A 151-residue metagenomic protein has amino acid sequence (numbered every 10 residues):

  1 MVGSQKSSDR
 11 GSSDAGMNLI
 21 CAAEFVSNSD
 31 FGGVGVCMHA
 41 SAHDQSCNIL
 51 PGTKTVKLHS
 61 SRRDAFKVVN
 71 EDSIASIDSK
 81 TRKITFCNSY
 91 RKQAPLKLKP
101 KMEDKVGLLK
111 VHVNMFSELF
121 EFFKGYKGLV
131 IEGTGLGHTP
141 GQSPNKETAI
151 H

Functional and structural regions predicted by a protein language model:
M1-E132, T139-H151: Active-site histidine-anchored catalytic micro-motif
